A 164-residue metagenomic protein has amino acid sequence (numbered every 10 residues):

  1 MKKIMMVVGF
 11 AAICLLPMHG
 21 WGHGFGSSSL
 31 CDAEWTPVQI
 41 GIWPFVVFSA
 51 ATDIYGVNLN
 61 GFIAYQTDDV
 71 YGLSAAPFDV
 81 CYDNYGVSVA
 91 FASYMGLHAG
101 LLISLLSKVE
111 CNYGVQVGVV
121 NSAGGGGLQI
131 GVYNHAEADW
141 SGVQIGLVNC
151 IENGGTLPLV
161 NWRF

Functional and structural regions predicted by a protein language model:
M1-I4: Positively charged n-region of N-terminal signal peptides that target proteins for export
V8-P17: Bacterial N-terminal signal peptides
W21-F164: Surface-exposed, glycine- and small/polar-enriched segments that build interaction surfaces at terminal
